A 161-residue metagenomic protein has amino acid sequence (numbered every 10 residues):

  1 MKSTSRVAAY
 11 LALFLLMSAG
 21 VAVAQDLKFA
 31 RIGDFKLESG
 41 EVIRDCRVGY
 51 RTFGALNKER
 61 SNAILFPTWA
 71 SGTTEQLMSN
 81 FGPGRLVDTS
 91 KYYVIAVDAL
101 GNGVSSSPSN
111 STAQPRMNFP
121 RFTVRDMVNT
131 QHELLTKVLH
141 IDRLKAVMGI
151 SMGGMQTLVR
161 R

Functional and structural regions predicted by a protein language model:
M1-R6: N-terminal secretory signal peptides that target proteins for export/translocation
A8-A19: Bacterial N-terminal signal peptides
A24-F66: Catalytic-loop region of hydrolases
R51-A113: N-terminal cap/lid subdomain of alpha/beta-hydrolase-fold enzymes
A113-D126: Catalytic nucleophile-loop/oxyanion-hole region of alpha/beta-hydrolase and closely related hydrolase-like folds
R125-K145: Conserved acidic catalytic loop of the alpha/beta-hydrolase fold
G149, G153: Gly/Ala-rich beta-loop-alpha elbow adjacent to hydrolase catalytic centers
G154-R161: Short glycine-enriched nucleophile-adjacent loop and the immediately C-terminal alpha-helix near the catalytic center
